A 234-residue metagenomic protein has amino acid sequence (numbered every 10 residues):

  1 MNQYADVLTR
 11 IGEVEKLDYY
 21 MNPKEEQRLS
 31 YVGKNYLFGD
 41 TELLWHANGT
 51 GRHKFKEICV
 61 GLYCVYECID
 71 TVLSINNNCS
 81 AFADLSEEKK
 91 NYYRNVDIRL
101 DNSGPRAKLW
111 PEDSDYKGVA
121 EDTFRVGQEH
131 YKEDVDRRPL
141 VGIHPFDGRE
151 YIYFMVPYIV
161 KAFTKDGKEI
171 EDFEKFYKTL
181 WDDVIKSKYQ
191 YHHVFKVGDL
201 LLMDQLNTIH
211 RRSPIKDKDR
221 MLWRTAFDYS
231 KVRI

Functional and structural regions predicted by a protein language model:
M1-V197, L206-I234: Non-heme Fe(II) oxygenase catalytic core, chiefly the N-lobe of the double-stranded beta-helix
